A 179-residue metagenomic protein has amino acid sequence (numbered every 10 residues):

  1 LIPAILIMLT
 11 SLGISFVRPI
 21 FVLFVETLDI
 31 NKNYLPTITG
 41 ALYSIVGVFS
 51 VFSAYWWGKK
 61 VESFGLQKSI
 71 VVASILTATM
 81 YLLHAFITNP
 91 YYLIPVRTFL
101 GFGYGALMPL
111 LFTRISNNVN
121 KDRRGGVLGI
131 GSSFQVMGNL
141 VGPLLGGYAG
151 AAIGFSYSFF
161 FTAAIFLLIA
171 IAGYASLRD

Functional and structural regions predicted by a protein language model:
L1-V17, T98-F99: Pair of pore-lining "gating" transmembrane helices in MFS-fold secondary transporters
P19-T37: Short amphipathic helix-loop junctions that connect adjacent transmembrane helices in Major Facilitator Superfamily/SLC
V25-E26, K60-V61, Y148-G154: Interfacial helix-cap and linker-helix signal at transmembrane-aqueous boundaries of multi-pass secondary transporters
F52-L66, G150: Helix-to-loop junctions at the C-terminal end of transmembrane segments in multipass secondary transporters
K68-L83: Structural signature of the two symmetry-related core transmembrane helices
M80, Y91-F99: Paired small-residue
A106-V119: Intracellular juxtamembrane helix-capping segments at the cytosolic ends of symmetry-related transmembrane helices
Y148-F166: A membrane-interface helix-boundary motif in multi-pass transporters
